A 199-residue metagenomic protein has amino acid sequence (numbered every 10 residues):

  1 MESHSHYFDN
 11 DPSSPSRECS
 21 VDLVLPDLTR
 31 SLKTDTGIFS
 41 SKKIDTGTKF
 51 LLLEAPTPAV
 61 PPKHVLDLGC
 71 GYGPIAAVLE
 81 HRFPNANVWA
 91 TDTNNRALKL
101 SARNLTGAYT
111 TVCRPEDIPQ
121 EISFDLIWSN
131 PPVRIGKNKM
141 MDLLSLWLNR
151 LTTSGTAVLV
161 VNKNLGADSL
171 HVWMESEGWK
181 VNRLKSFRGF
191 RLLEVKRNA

Functional and structural regions predicted by a protein language model:
M1-D27, T36-S41: N-terminal auxiliary segments of SAM/dcSAM-dependent transferases
G47-S129: Conserved SAM/SAH cofactor-binding pocket of Class I
D92-N95, K139, N162: Short beta->alpha hinge that forms the Motif I/post-I loop of the SAM-binding pocket
L126-N138: Glycine-rich phosphate-binding "P-loop"
M141-T153: A short glycine-rich, Lys/Arg-flanked "PGG" loop and its adjoining helix->strand segment in the class I
S154-N162: Conserved beta-strand signature within the Rossmann-like core of class I S-adenosyl-L-methionine
N162-W179: Conserved class I S-adenosyl-L-methionine
S186-A199: Core SAM-dependent methyltransferase catalytic element
